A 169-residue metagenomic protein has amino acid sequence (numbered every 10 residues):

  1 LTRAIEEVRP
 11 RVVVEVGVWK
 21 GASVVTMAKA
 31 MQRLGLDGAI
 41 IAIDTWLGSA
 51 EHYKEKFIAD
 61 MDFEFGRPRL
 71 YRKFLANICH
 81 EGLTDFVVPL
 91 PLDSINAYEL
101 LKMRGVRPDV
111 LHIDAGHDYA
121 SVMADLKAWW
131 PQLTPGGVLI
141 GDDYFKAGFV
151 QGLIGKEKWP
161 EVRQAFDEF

Functional and structural regions predicted by a protein language model:
T2-F169: S-adenosylmethionine/decaboxylated-SAM
